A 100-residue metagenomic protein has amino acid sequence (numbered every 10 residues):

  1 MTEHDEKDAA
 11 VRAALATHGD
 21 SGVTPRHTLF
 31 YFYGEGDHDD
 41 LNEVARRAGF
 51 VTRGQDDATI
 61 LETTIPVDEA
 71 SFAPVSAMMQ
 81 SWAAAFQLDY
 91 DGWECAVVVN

Functional and structural regions predicted by a protein language model:
M1-N100: Long, contiguous binding/interaction regions
